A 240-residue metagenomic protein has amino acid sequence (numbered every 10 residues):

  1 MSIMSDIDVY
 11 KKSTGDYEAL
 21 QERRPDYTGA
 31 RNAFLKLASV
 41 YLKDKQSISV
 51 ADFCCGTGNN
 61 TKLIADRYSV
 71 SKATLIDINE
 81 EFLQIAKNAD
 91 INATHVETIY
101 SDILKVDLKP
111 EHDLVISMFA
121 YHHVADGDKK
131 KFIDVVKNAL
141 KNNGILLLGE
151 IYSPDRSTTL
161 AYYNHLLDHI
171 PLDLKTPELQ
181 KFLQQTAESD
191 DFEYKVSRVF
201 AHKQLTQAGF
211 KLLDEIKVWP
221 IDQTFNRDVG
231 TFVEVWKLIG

Functional and structural regions predicted by a protein language model:
S2-D44, N59, L63: Conserved class I S-adenosyl-L-methionine
A51-F53, T57-K105: Class I SAM-dependent methyltransferase SAM/SAH-binding core
I116: A conserved beta-strand element that flanks and buttresses the S-adenosyl-L-methionine
F119-A120: Short catalytic micro-motifs in class I SAM-dependent methyltransferases
K130-N142: A short glycine-rich, Lys/Arg-flanked "PGG" loop and its adjoining helix->strand segment in the class I
G149-A208, K217: C-terminal alpha-helical "lid/dimerization" subdomain adjacent to the S-adenosyl-L-methionine
G209-K211, K217, I221-G240: Core SAM-dependent methyltransferase catalytic element
